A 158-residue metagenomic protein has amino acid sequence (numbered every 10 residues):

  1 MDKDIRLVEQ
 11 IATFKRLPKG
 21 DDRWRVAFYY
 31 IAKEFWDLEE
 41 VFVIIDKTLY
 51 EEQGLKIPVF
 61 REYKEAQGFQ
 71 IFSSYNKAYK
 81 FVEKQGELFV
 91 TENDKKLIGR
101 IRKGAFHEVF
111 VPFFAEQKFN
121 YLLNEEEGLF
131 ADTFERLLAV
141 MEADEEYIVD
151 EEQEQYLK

Functional and structural regions predicted by a protein language model:
M1-K158: An interfacial alpha-helical scaffold signature
